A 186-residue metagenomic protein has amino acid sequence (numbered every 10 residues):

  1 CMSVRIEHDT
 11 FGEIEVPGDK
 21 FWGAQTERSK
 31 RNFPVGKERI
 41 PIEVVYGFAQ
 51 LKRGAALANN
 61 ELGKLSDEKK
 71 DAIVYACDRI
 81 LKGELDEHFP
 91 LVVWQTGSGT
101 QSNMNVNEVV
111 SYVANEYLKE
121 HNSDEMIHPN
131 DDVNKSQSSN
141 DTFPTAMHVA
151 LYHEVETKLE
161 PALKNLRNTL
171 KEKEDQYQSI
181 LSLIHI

Functional and structural regions predicted by a protein language model:
M2-I184: Conserved, well-structured ligand/cofactor-binding cores
